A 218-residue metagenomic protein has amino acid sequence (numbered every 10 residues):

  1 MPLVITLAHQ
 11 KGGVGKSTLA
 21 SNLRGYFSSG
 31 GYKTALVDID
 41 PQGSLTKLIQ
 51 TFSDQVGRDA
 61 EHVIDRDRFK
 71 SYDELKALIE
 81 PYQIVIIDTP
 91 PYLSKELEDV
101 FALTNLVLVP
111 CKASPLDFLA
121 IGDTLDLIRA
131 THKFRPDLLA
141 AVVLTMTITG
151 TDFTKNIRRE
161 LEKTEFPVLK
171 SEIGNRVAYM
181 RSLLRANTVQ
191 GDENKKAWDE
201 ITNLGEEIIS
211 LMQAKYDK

Functional and structural regions predicted by a protein language model:
V4-V14, N22-I87, P91-E98, F134 (+2 more regions): P-loop/Walker-type NTP enzyme "switch/lid" segment
L19: Hydrophobic positions on the alpha1 helix immediately C-terminal to the Walker A/P-loop
K33-T34, V85, V107, L139-A140 (+1 more regions): Hydrophobic anchor at the start of a short beta-strand that flanks the dinucleotide cofactor-binding loop
E96-P115: Inter-motif core of Ras-like GTPase G domains
I121-F134: Conserved C-terminal guanine-recognition region of P-loop GTPase G domains, centered on the G4
I148, R159-N187: Beta-strand-loop-alpha "switch" segments that mediate conformational coupling across diverse proteins
Y179-T202: Inter-lobe coupling/hinge region of RecA-like P-loop helicase motors
